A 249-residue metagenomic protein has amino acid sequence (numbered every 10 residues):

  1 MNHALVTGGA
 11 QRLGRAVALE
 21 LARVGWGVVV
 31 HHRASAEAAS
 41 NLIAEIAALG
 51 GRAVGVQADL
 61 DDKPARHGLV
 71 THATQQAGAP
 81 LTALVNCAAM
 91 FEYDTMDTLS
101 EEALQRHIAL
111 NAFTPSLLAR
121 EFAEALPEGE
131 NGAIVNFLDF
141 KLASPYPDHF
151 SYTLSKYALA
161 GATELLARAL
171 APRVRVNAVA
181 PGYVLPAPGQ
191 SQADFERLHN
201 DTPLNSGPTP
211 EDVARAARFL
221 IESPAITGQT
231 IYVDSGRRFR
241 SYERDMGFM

Functional and structural regions predicted by a protein language model:
A10-R12: Conserved glycine-rich cofactor-binding loop
W26-N41: Conserved glycine-rich Rossmann-like NAD(P)H-binding loop of the short-chain dehydrogenase/reductase
C87-Y93, G236: Conserved NAD(P)H cofactor-binding loop of Rossmann-fold oxidoreductase domains
T95-M96, A103-Q105, L198: Substrate-binding pocket helix/loop in short-chain dehydrogenase/reductase
A133-A158, T163-A171, Y183-V184: Catalytic loop of short-chain dehydrogenase/reductase
A160, L170-V184, I226-V233: Conserved Rossmann-fold SDR core element
P210-V233, R238-F239: C-terminal substrate-recognition "lid" of short-chain dehydrogenase/reductases
